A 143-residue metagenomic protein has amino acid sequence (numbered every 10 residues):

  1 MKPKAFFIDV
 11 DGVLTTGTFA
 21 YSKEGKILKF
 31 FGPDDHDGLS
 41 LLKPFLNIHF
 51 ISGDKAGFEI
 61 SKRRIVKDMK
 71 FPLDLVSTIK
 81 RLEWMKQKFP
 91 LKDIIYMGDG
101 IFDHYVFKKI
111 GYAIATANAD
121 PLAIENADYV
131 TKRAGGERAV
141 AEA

Functional and structural regions predicted by a protein language model:
M1-K80: Alpha-helical substrate-recognition element adjacent to the catalytic core
L28-F31, V66-L75, L82-A143: Mg2+-dependent phosphoryl-transfer enzymes with acidic/Ser/Thr/Gly-rich catalytic loops
